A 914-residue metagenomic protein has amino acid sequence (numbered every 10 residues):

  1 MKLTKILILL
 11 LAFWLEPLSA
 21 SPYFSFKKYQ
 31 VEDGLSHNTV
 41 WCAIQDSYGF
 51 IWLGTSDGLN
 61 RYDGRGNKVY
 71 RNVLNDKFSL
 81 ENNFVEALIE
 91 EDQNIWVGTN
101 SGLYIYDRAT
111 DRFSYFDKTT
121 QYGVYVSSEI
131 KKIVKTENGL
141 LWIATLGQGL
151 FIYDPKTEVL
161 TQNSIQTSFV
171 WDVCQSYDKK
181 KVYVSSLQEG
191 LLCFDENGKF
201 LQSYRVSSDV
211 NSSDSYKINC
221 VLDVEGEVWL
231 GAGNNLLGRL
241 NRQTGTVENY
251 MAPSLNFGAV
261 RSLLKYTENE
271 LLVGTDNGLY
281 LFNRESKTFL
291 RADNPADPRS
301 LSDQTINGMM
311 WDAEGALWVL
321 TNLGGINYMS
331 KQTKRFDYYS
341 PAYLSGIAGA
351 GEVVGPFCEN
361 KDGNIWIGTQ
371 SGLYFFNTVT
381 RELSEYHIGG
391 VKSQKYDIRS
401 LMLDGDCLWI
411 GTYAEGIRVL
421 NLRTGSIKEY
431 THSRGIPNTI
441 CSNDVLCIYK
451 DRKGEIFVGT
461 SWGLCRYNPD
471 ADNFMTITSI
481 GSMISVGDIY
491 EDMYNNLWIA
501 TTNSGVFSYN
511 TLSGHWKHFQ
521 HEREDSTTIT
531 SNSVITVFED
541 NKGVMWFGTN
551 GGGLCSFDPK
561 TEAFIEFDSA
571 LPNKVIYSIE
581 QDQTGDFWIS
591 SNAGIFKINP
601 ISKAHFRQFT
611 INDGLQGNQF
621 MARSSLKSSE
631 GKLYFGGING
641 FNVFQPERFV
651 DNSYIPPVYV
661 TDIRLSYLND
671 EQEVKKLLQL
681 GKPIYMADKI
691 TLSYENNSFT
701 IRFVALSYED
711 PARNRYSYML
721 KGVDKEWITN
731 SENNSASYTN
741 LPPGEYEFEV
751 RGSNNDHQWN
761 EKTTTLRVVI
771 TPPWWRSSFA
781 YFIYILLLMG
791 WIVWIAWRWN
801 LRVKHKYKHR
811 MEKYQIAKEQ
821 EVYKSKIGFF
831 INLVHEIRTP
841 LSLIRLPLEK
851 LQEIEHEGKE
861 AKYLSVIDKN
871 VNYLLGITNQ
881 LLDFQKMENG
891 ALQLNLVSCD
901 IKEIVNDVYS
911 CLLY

Functional and structural regions predicted by a protein language model:
S19-S47, I51, V73-V85, Y122-S127 (+13 more regions): Residue-level "micro-hotspots" composed of small/polar
Q45-Y48, I89-Q93, K135-N138, Q175-K179 (+10 more regions): Residue-level detector of Asp-centered blade-edge/turn motifs that repeat once per structural unit in beta-propeller
F50-W52, N94-W96, L141-W142, K181-Y183 (+10 more regions): Conserved beta-propeller blade signature
K808-E853, D883: Primarily the dimerization/phosphotransfer
K869-I877: Short alpha-helical segment of the dimerization/phosphotransfer core of two-component systems
Q885-L896: Helix-loop junction within the histidine kinase core
N895-S910: A conserved beta-strand-to-alpha-helix junction within the catalytic ATP-binding
Y914: Conserved small/polar residues in nucleotide/adenosyl-binding loops
